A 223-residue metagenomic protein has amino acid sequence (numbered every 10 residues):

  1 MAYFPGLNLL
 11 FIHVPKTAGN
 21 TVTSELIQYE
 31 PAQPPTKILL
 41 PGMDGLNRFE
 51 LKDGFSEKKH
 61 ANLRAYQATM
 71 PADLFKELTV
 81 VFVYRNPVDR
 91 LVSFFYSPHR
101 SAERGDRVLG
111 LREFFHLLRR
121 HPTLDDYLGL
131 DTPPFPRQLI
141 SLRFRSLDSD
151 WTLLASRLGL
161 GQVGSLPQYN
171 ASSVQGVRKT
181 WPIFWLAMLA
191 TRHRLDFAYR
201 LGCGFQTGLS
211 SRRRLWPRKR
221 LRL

Functional and structural regions predicted by a protein language model:
M1-L223: Membrane-interface amphipathic segments in extracytoplasmic regions
